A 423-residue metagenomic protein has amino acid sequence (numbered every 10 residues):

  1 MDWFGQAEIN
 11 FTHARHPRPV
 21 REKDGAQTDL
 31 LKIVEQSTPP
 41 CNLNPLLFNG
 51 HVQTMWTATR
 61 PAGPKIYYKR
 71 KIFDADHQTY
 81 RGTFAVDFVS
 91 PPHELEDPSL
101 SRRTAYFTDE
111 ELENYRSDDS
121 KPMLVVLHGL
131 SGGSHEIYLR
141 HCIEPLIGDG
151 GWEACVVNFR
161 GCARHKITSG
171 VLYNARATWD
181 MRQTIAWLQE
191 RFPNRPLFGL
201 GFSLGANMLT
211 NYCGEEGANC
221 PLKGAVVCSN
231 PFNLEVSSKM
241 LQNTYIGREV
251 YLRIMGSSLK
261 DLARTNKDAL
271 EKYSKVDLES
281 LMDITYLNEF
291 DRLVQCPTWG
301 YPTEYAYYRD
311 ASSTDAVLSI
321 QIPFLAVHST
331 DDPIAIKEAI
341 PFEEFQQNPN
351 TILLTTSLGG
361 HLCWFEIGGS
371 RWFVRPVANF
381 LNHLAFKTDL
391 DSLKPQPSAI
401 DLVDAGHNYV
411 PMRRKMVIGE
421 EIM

Functional and structural regions predicted by a protein language model:
M1-V20, E190-W299: Alpha/beta-hydrolase-fold enzymes
P45-D119, F365-I367: N-terminal cap/lid segment of alpha/beta-hydrolase-fold proteins
Q78, V89-T168, W187-E190, A339-I340: Short, surface-exposed "cap/lid" segments of acyl-processing enzymes
G170-F192: Alpha/beta-hydrolase active-site loop
R292-V294, P302-A306, I367-S370, V374-M423: Alpha/beta-hydrolase-fold serine-hydrolase catalytic core, especially in secreted/extracellular enzymes
I320, A326-H328, D332: Short beta-strand/loop motif that positions the catalytic acidic residue of the alpha/beta-hydrolase fold
I336-T351: Conserved loop-alpha-helix segment in the C-terminal half of the alpha/beta-hydrolase fold that carries the catalytic
L353, G359-S370: Catalytic histidine-centered segment of alpha/beta-hydrolase-like enzymes
